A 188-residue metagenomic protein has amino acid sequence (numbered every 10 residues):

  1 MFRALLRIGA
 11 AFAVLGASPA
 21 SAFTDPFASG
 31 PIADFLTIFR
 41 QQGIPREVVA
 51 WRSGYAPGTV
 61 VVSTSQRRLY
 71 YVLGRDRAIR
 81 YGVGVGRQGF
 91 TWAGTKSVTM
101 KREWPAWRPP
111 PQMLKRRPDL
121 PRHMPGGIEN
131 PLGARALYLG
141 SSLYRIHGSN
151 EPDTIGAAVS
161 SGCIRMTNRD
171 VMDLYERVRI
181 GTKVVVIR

Functional and structural regions predicted by a protein language model:
F2-R188: N-terminal pre-domains immediately preceding structured catalytic cores
